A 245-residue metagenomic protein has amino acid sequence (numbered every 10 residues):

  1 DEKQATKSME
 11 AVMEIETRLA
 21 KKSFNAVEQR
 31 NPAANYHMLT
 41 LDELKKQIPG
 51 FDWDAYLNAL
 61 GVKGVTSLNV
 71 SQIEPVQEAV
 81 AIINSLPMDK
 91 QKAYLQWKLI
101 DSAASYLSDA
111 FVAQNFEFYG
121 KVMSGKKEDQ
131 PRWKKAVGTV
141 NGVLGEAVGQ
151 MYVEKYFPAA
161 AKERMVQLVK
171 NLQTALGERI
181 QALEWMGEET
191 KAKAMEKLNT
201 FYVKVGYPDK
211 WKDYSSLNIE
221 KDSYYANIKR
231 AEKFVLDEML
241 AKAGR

Functional and structural regions predicted by a protein language model:
D1-Q167, N171: Noncatalytic, helix-rich "gating/capping" subdomain that lines the substrate-entry/channel surface of large enzyme
K3-Q4, A11-F24, A159, E163-G244: Contiguous, non-catalytic segments that form substrate-binding/exosite surfaces or channel walls
